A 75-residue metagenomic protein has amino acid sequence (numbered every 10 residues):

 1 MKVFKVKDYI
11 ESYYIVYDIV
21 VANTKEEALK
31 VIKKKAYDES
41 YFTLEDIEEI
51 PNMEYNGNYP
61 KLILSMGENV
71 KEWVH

Functional and structural regions predicted by a protein language model:
M1-I15: Short aromatic-glycine-(Arg/Gly/Cys) micro-motifs in beta-strand/loop hairpins
V3-K5, N23, Y59, N69: Generic N-terminal leader/processing signal
F4-V6, V20, L44-I47: Short beta-strand element of the conserved SAM-dependent methyltransferase core
Y14-N23: A short, exposed loop/beta-hairpin motif centered on an aromatic-Gly-Thr core
E26-V31: Short amphipathic alpha-helices within nucleic acid-binding modules
K34-H75: Short, mixed-charge low-complexity intrinsically disordered segments
